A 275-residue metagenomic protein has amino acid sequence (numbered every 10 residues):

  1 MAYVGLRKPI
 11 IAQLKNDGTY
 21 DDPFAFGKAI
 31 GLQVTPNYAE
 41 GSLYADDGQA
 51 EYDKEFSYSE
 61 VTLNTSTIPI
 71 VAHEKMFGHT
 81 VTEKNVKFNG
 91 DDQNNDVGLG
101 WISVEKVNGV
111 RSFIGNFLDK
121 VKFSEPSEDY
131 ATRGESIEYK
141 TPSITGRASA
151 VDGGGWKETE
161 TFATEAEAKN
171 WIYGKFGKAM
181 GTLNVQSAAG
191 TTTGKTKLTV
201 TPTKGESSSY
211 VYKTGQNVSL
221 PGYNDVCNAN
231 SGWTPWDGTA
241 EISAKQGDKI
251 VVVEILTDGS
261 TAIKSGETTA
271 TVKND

Functional and structural regions predicted by a protein language model:
M1-E74, F123-T141: Solvent-exposed edge beta-strands and adjacent loop segments that serve as assembly or binding interfaces
E51-K120, S124: Structured, beta-strand-rich domain cores that present glycine/charged loop surfaces used to bind extended ligands
V121-A179: Mixed-charge, glycine-accented linear interaction segment located at domain edges/termini
L198-S207: Acidic, Ser/Thr
S208-T214: Short beta-strand elements bearing conserved aromatic residues within extracellular beta-rich modules
W233-D248: Surface-exposed, short loops/turns at beta-strand junctions within beta-sandwich domains
K249-I255: Extracellular recognition modules
G259-N274: Extracellular fibronectin type III
